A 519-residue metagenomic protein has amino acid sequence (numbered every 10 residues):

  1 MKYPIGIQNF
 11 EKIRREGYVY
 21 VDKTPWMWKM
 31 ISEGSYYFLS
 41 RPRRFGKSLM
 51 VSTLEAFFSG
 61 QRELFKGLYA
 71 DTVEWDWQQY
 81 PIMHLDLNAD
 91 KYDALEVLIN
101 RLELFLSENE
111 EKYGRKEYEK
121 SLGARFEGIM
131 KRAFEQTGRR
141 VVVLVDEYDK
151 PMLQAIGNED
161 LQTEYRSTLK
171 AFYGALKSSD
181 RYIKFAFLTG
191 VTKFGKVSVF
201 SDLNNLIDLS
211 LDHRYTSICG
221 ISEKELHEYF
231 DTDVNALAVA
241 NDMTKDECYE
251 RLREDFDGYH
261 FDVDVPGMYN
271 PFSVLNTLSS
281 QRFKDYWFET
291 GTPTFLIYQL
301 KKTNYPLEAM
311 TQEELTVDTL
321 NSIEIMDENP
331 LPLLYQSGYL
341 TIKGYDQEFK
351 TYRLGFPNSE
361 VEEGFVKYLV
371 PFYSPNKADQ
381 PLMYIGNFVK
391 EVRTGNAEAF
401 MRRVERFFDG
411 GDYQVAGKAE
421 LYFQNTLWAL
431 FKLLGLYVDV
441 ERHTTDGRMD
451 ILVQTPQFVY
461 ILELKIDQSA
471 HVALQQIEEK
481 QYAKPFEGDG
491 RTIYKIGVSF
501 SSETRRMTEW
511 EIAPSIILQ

Functional and structural regions predicted by a protein language model:
M1-A419, L434: Phosphate-binding site recognition
A133-T137, L430-P456: Active-site metal-binding core of divalent-cation-utilizing nuclease and nuclease-like domains
V142, F458-Y460, Y494: Structural motif
Q162-S167, I466-A483: Mg2+/Mn2+-dependent nuclease catalytic core
F172-S179, P332-L340, W428-K432, L436 (+1 more regions): Metal-dependent nuclease catalytic cores in nucleic-acid-processing enzymes, especially RNase H-like/related
L427, I451-I466, K480: Conserved catalytic cores of phosphodiester-cleaving nucleases, focusing on short active-site segments
P485, D489-Q519: Domain-level recognition of nuclease-like catalytic cores that cleave nucleotide substrates
